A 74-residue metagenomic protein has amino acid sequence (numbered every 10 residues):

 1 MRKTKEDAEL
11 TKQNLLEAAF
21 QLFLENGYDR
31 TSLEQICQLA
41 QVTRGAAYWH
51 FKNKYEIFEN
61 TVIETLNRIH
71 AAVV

Functional and structural regions predicted by a protein language model:
M1-N26, L33-V42, Y55-E56: Basic, helix-initiating cap at the start of DNA-binding domains
L24, Y48-H50, N60, E64: Base-recognition residues in the alpha-helical recognition helix of bacterial helix-turn-helix
Y28, F51-K52: Hydrophobic/aromatic docking surface of two-component receiver
Q41-F51: Short hydrophobic/aromatic patch on the recognition helix
T61-V74: Amphipathic alpha-helical linker/stalk segments
